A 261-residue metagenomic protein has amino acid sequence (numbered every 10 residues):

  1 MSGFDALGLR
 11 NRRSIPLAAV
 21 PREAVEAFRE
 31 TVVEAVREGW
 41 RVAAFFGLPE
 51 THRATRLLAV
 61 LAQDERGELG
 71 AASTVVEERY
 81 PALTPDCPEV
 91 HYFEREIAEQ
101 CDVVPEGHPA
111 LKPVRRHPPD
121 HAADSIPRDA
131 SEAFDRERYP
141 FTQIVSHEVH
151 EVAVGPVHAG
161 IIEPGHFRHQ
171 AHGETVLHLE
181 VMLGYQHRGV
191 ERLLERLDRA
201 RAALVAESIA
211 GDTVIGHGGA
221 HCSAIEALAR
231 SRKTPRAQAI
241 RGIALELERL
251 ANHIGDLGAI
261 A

Functional and structural regions predicted by a protein language model:
M1-T175: Terminal low-complexity/charged segments
F46-L48, G258-A261: Short coil/turn segments at secondary-structure boundaries
H150-I260: Active-site- and interface-proximal helix/loop "cap" or "latch" segments in soluble metabolic and energy-transducing
